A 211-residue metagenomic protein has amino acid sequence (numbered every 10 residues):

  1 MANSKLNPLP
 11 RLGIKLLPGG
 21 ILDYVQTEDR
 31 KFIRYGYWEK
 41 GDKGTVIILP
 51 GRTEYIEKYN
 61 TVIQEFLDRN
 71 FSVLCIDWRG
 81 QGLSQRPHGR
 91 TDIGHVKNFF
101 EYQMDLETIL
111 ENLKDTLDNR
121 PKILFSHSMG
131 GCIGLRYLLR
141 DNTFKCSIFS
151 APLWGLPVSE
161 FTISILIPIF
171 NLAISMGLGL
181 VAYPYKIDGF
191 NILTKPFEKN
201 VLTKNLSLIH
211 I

Functional and structural regions predicted by a protein language model:
M1-Q26, K31-W38: An N-terminal hydrophobic leader/cap segment in hydrolases
E39-T45: Proline/glycine-enriched tight loop/beta-turn segments at coil->beta junctions that connect or precede beta-strands
G51-E54: Active-site glycine-rich loops that stabilize anionic/oxyanionic intermediates across multiple enzyme folds
F66-H88: Conserved alpha/beta-hydrolase
G94-K114: Alpha/beta-hydrolase active-site loop
L124-S126, S150: Short beta-strand immediately N-terminal to the catalytic nucleophile in serine-hydrolase-like folds
S126-G130, G134: Gly/Ala-rich beta-loop-alpha elbow adjacent to hydrolase catalytic centers
G134-L208: Alpha/beta-hydrolase-fold enzymes
